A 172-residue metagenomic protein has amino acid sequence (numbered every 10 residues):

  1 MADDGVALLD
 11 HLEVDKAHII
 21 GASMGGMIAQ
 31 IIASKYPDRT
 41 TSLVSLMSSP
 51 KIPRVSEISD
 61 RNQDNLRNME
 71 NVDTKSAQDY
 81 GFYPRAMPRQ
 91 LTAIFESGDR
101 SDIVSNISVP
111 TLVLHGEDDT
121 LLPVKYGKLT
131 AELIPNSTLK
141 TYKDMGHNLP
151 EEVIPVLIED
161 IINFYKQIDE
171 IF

Functional and structural regions predicted by a protein language model:
M1-A17: Conserved acidic catalytic loop of the alpha/beta-hydrolase fold
A17, G21-S23, G116: Conserved alpha/beta-hydrolase "nucleophile elbow" surrounding the catalytic nucleophile
H18, T41-V44, S105: Residue in the alpha/beta-hydrolase core beta-strand immediately N-terminal to the catalytic nucleophile
M27-K35, T40-M69: Flexible "cap/lid" loop of the alpha/beta hydrolase fold
A86-I103, V109: Active-site nucleophile elbow and catalytic-triad environment of alpha/beta-hydrolase enzymes
I107, V113-H115, D119: Short beta-strand/loop motif that positions the catalytic acidic residue of the alpha/beta-hydrolase fold
T120-Y126: Conserved alpha/beta-hydrolase "acid-adjacent" motif
S137-F172: Catalytic active-site module of serine/aspartate enzymes centered on a nucleophile-bearing elbow/loop
